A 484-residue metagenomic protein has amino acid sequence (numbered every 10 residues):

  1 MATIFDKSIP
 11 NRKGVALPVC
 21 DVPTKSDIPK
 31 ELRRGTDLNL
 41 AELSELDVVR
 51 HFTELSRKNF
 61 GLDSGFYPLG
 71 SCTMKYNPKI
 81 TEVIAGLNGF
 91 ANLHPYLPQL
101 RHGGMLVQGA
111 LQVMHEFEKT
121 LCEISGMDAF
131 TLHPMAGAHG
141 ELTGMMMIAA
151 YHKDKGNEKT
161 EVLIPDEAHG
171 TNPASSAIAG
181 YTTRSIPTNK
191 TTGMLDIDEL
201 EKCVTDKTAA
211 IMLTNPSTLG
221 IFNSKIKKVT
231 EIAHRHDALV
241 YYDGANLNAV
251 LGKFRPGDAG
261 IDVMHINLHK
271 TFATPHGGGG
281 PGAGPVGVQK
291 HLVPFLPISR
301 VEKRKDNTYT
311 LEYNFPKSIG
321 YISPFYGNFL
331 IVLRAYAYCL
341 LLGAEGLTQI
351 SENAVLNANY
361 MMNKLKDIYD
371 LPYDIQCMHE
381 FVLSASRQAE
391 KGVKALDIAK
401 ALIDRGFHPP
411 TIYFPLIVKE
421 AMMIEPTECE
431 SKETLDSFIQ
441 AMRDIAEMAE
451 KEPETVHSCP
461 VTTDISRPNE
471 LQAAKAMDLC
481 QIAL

Functional and structural regions predicted by a protein language model:
M1-A129, R304-N314, S318-Y326, C339-L484: Non-catalytic terminal extensions of PLP-dependent enzymes
F60-E82, H133-G144, F272-G287, H291-L292 (+2 more regions): Conserved phosphate/anionic-ligand binding catalytic regions in large, soluble enzymes, centered on
S64, H133, H152, G156-N157 (+7 more regions): Short linear functional motifs in flexible/disordered or boundary regions
P68, T73-K75, I124, T131-H133 (+18 more regions): Structured core elements
G109-Q112, H139-D306, K317, G392-V393 (+1 more regions): Conserved PLP-enzyme active-site core in the AAT-like
E116, L142-T143, M147, G287 (+4 more regions): Short amphipathic alpha-helical face segments that pack within enzyme cores and frequently flank/anchor catalytic
E118, A149, E161-L163, P173 (+11 more regions): Generic hydrophobic alpha-helical scaffold/packing signal
